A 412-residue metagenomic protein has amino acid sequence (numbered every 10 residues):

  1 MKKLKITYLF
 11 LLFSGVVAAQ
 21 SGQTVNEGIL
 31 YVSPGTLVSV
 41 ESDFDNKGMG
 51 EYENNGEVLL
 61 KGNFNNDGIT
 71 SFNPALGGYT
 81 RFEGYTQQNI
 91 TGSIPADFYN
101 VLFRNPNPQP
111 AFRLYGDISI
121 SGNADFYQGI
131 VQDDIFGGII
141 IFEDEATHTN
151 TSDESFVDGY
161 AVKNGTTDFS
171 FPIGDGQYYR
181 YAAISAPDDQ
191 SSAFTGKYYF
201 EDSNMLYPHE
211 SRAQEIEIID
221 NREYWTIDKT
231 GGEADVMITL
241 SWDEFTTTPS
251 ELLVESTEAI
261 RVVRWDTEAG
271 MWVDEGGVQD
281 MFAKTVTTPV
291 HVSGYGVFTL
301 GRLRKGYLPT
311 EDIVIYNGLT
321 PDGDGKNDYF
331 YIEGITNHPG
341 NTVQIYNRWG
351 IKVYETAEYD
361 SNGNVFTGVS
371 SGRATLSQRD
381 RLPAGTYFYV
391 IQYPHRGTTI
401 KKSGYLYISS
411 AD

Functional and structural regions predicted by a protein language model:
M1-N26, F298-L300: Bacterial Sec-dependent N-terminal signal peptides
S21-Q87, G92-L102, Y115, G122-N123 (+2 more regions): Self-processing/autoproteolytic domain segments and adjacent N-terminal interaction modules in large, modular
L102-F112: Intrinsically disordered, low-complexity linker/loop segments enriched in Gly/Pro and charged/polar residues
I238, V262-V263, F298, G350 (+2 more regions): Residue-level detector of buried hydrophobic side-chain packing in well-ordered secondary-structure elements
T239-S241, A283-H291, N364-S370: Exposed aromatic-hydrophobic patches
L253-A259, W265-N327, P339: Proteolytic cleavage junctions
V263-M271, Y346-V353: Change "in extracellular beta-sheet-rich domains … of secreted and cell-surface proteins" to "in beta-sheet-rich domains
Y307-D412: Short loop/turn motifs at secondary-structure boundaries
